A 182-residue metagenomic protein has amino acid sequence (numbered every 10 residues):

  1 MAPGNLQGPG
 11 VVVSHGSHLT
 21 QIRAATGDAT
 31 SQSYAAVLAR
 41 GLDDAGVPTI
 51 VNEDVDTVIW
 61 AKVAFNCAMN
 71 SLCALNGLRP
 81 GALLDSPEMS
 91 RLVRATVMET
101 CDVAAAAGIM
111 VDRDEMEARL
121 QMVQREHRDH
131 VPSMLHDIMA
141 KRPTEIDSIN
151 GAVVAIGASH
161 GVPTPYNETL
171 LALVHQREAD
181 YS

Functional and structural regions predicted by a protein language model:
M1-V58, K62: Rossmann-fold dinucleotide-binding core
L6, C73, D137: Short glycine- and Lys/Arg-enriched binding-loop motifs that mark or flank ligand-binding interfaces
G10-Q21, A25, G77-A82, V131-A140: Helix-loop-beta segment of a Rossmann-like dinucleotide-binding subdomain
L19-R23, A74-G77, E88-M89, A172-L173: Glycine-rich loops and low-complexity Gly/Arg-rich segments that provide flexible linkers or classic glycine-based
D43, A82, R94-S182: NAD(P)-dependent Rossmann-like dehydrogenase/reductase catalytic/cofactor-binding core
A45, S71-L75, R177: A short secondary-structure junction motif
D56-L84, E88-D102, R128: Active-site-proximal catalytic alpha-helix in oxidoreductases
